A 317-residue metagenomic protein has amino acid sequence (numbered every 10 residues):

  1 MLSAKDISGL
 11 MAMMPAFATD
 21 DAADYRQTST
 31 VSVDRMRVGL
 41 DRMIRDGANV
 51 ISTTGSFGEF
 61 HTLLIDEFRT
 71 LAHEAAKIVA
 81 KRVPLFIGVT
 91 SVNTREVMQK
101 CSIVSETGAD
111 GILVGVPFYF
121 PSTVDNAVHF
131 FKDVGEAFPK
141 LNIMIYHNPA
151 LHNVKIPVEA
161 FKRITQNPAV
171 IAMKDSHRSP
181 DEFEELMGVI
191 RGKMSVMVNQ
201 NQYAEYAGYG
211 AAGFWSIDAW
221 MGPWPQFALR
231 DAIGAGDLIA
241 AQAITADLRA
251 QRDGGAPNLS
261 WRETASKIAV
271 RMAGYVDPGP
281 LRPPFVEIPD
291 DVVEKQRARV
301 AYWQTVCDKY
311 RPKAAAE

Functional and structural regions predicted by a protein language model:
L2-K155, F285-V286, Y310-R311: Active-site beta->alpha loop and helix N-cap motifs at the rims of alpha/beta catalytic domains
I7, T53-S56, F86, V170 (+3 more regions): Short glycine/serine/threonine-biased micro-segments
G9-T19, D46-G47, P223-E317: C-terminal alpha-helical cap/extension of soluble enzyme domains
V31-D34, V38, D66, T70 (+8 more regions): Conserved active-site and cofactor/substrate-binding residues in soluble primary-metabolism enzymes
R37, R69, H73, M98 (+5 more regions): Generic alpha-helical structural signal
V83-P84, N142-I143, A172, M194 (+1 more regions): Secondary-structure boundary/capping signal
E136-F138, N148-L259: Catalytic alpha/beta core domains of metabolic enzymes, predominantly
